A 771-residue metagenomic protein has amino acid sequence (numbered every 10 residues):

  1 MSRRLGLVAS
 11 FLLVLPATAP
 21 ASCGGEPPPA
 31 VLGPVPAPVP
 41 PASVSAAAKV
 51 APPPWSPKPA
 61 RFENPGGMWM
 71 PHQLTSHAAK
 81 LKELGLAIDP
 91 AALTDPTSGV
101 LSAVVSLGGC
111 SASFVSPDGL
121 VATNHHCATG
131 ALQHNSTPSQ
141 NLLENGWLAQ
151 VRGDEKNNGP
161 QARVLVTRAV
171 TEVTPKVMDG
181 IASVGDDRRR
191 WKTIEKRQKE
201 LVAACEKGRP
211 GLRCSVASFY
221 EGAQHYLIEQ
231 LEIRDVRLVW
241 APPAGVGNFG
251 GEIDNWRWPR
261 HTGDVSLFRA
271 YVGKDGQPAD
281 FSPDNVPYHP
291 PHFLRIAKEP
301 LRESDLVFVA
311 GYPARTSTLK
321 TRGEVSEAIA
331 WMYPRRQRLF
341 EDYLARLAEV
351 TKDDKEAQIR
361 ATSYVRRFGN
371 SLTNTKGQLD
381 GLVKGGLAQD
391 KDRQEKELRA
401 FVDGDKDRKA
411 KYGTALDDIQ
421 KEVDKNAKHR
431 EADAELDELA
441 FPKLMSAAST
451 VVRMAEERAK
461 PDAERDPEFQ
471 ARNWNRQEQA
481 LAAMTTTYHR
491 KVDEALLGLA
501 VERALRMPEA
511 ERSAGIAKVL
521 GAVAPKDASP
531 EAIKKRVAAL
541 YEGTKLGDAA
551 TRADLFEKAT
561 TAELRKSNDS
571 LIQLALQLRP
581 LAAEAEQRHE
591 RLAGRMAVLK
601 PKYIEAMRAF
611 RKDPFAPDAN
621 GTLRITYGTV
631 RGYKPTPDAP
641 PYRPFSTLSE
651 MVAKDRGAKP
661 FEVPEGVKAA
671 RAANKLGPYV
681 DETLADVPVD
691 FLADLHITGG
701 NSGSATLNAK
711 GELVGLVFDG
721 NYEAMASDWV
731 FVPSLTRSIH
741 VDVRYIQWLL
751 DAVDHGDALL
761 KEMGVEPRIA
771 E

Functional and structural regions predicted by a protein language model:
S2-L5, F11-L15, A21-E771: Terminal presequence/propeptide segments associated with secretion/organelle targeting and zymogen/polyprotein
